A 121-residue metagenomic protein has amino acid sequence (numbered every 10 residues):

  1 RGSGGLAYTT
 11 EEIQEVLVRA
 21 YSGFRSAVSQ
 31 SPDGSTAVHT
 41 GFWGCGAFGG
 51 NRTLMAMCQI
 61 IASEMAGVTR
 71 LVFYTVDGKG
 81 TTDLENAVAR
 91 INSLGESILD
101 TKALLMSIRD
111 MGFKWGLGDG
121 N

Functional and structural regions predicted by a protein language model:
R1-N121: Macrodomain-like recognition of ADP-ribose-binding/processing modules
